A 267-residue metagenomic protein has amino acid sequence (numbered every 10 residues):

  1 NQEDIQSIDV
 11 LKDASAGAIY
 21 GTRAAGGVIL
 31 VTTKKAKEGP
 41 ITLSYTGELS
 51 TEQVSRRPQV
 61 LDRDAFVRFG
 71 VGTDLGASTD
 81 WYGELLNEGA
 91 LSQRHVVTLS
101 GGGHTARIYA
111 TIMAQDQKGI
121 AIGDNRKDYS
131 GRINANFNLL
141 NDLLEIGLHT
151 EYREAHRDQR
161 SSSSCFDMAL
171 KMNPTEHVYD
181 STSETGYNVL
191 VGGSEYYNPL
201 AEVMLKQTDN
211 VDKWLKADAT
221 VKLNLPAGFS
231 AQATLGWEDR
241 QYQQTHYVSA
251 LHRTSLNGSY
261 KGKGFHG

Functional and structural regions predicted by a protein language model:
N1-E3, Y20-A25, D124-K127, S162: Short, glycine-/polar-rich solvent-exposed loops and beta-turns at beta-strand/coil boundaries
N1-K12: Short acidic/polar hinge/loop motifs at secondary-structure boundaries that mediate gating or recognition
A18, A24-G47, H95-T98: N-terminal periplasmic accessory domains that precede and gate Gram-negative outer-membrane beta-barrel machines
G21-T22, N87-L91, S100, G123-K127 (+1 more regions): Short sequence motifs at beta-strands and strand-loop junctions characteristic of Gram-negative outer-membrane
T33, D62, V97-G103, I133-F137 (+1 more regions): Residues on the lipid-exposed face of transmembrane beta-strands in outer-membrane beta-barrel proteins
E38, S92, G103-H104, L140-D142 (+1 more regions): Outer-membrane beta-barrel channels and translocator barrels
E38-S78, I120-A121, S130-K216, Q232-T234 (+1 more regions): Surface-exposed loop/interface segments of Gram-negative outer-membrane beta-barrel transport/assembly proteins
